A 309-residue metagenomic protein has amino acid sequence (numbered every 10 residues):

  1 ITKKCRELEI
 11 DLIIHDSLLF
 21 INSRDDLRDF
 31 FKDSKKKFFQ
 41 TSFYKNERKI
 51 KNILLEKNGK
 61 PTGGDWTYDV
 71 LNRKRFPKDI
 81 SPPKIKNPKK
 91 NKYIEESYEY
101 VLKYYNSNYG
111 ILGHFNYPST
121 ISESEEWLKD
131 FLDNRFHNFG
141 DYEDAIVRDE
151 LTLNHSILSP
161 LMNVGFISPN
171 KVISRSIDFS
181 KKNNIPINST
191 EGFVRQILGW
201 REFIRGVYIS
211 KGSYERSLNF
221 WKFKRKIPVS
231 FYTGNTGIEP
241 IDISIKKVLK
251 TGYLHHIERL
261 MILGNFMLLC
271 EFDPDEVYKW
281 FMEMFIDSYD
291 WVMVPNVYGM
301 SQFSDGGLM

Functional and structural regions predicted by a protein language model:
I1-N116: Beta-rich, aromatic/charged-enriched effector core domains that present basic-aromatic interfaces for binding
N72-G252, L268-L269, W280-S304: Catalytic cores of enzymes that engage adenine nucleotides and/or redox cofactors via long glycine-rich, Lys/Arg/His
H256-I257: Generic helix N-cap/helix-start motif at coil->alpha-helix transitions
L263-M267: Alpha-helical support elements that line or immediately flank enzyme active sites and cofactor-binding pockets
D273-V277: Structural helix-adjacent loops and short alpha-helical linkers that scaffold large soluble proteins
L308: Acidic, glycine-enriched catalytic cores built around paired aspartates
